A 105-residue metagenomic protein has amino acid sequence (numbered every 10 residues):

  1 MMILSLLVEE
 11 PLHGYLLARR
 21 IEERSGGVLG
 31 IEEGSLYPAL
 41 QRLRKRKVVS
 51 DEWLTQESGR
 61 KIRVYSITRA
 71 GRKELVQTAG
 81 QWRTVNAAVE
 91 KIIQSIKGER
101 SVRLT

Functional and structural regions predicted by a protein language model:
M1-S35: N-terminal helix-turn-helix DNA-binding core of bacterial DNA-binding proteins
E9, L54-E57: Short polar/acidic secondary-structure junctions
L36-L43: Basic amphipathic alpha-helical segments that dock to polyanions
K47: Glycine-centered, phosphate/nucleic-acid-interacting loop/turn motifs that mediate DNA/RNA or nucleotide
D51: Short beta-strand "wing" residues that participate in macromolecule-binding interfaces
Q56, R60-A79: Basic, amphipathic "hinge/linker" alpha-helix immediately C-terminal to the N-terminal HTH DNA-binding motif
K73-T105: Amphipathic alpha-helical dimerization/coiled-coil segments that flank or bridge DNA-binding/regulatory modules
